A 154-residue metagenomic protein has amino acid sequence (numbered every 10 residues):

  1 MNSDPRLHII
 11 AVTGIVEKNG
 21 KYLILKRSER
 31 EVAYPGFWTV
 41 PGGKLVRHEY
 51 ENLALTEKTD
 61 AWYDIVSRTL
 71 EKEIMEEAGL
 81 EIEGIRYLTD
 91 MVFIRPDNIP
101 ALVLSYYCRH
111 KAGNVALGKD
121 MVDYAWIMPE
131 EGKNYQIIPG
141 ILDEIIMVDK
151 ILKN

Functional and structural regions predicted by a protein language model:
M1-T13, R30: Acidic, metal-coordinating catalytic segment for phosphate/diphosphate chemistry, firing primarily on the Nudix
H8, V66, P100-L102: Residue-level preference for beta-strand/loop junctions
A11-V12, I65, V122: Short loop/turn microsegments at loop-to-beta-strand junctions
K18: A cytosolic small-molecule/anion-sensing beta-strand core signal
K21-K72: Conserved Nudix-box catalytic region and its N-terminal flanking loop in Nudix hydrolases and closely related
E77-G84: Short secondary-structure junctions
E83, T89-N114: Active-site-adjacent beta-strand/loop module that shapes the phosphate/pyrophosphate-binding cleft
S105-Y107, A116-V148: NUDIX/MutT-family hydrolases
